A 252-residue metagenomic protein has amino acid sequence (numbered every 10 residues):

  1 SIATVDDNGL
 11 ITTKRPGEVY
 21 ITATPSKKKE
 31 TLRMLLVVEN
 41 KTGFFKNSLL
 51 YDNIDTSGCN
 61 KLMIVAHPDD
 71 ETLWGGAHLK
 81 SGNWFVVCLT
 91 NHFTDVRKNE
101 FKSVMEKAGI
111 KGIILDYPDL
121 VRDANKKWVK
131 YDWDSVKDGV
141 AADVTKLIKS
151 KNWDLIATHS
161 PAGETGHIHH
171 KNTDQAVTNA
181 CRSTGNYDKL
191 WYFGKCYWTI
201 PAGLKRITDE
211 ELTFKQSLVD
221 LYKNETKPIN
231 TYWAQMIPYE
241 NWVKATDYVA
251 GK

Functional and structural regions predicted by a protein language model:
S1-G43: Extracytoplasmic soluble-region selector
T4, D123-K126, I200-L204: Short, solvent-exposed polar/charged micro-motifs at secondary-structure junctions
D7-N8, D52, S57, D134 (+6 more regions): Polar/charged alpha-helical tracts
E30, I110-I113, N186, P228: Secondary-structure boundary/capping residues
E39-S183: Active-site beta-strand->loop->alpha-helix modules in alpha/beta enzyme cores, enriched in Gly/His/Asp(Glu)
T184-K252: The feature marks non-catalytic terminal segments
